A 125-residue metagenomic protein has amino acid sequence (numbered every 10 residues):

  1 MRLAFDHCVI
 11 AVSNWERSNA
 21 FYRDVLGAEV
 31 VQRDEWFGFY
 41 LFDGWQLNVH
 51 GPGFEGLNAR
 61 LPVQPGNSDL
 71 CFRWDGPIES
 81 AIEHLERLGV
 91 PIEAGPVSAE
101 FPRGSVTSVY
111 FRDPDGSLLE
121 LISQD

Functional and structural regions predicted by a protein language model:
M1, I82-D125: Vicinal oxygen chelate
M1-E16, S68-L70, Q124-D125: N-terminal beta-strand motif that seeds the catalytic metal site of vicinal oxygen chelate
V9-G53: Core segments of cupin and vicinal oxygen chelate
R17, P77-I82: Short, conserved charged micro-motifs
Q32-R33, G51-F54, S98-A99, S123-D125: Acetyl-CoA-dependent GNAT
W36, W45, G66-S68, L88-V90: A generic structural signal for short beta-strands and their flanking turns/coil linkers
G38, S68, S105-V109: Short beta-strand micro-motifs in enzyme catalytic cores
R60-Q64, S68, R73: Helix-adjacent hinge/juxtasegments
